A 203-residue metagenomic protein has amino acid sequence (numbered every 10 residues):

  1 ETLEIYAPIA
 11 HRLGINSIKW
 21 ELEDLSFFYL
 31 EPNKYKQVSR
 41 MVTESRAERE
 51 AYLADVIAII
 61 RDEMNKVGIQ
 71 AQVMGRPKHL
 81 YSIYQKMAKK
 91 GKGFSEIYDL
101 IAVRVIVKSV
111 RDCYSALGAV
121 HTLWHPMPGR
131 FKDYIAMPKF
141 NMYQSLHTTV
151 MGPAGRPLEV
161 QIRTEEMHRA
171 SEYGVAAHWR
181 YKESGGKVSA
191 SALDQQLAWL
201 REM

Functional and structural regions predicted by a protein language model:
E1-M203: Nucleic-acid processing machinery
